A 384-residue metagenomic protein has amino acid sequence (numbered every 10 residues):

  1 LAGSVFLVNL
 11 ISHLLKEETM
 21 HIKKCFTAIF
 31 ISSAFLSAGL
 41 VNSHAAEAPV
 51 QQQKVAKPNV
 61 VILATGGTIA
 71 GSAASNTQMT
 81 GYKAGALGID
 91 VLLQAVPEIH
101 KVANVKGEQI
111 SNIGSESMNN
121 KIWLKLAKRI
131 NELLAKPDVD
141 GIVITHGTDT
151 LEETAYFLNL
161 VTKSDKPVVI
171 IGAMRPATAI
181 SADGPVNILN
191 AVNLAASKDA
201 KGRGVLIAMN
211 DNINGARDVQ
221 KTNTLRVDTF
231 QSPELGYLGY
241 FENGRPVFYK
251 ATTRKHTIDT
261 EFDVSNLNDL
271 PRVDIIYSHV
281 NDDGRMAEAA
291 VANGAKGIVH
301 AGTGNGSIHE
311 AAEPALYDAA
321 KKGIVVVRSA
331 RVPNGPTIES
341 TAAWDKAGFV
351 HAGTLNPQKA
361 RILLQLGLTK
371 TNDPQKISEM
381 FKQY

Functional and structural regions predicted by a protein language model:
L1-T19: Short, Lys/Arg-enriched N-terminal segments with co-localized hydrophobic residues within the first ~10-30 amino acids
I22-V41: Gram-negative bacterial Sec-dependent N-terminal signal peptides
E47-E132, P314: ATP/NTP phosphate-donor binding region
K57, L63, G67-A70, G88 (+3 more regions): Accessory alpha-helical/coil subdomains and C-terminal extensions that flank or cap enzyme catalytic cores
I144-K166, I308-Y317: Short Gly/Thr/Asp-enriched flexible loops that form oxyanion-binding sites at enzyme active sites
T154-V186, N193-A196, K321-A330: Short, acidic/small-residue loops that bind anionic groups at enzyme active sites
I171-E242: Internal gly/pro-rich beta-alpha loop/helix module that stabilizes soluble enzyme cofactors or their anionic handles
N305-Y384: C-terminal non-catalytic interaction/assembly regions of soluble proteins
